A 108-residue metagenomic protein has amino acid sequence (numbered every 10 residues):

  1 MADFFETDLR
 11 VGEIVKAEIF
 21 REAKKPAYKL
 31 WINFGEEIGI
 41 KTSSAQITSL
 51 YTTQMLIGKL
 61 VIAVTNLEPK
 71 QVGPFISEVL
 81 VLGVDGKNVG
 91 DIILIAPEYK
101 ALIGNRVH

Functional and structural regions predicted by a protein language model:
M1-H108: Phosphate-backbone binding interfaces of nucleic-acid-interacting proteins
